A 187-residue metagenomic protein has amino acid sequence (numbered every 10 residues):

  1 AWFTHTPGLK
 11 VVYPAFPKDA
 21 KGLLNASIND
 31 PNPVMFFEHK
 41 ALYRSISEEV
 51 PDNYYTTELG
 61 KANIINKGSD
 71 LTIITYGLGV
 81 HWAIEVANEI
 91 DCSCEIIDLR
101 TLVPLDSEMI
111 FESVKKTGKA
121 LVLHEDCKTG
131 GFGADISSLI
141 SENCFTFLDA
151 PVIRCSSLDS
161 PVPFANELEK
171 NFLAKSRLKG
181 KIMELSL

Functional and structural regions predicted by a protein language model:
A1-D30, V162, G180, S186: Conserved thiamine diphosphate
P7-G8, P31-N32, D91, G118: Residue-level detector of structured alpha->beta connecting loops
I28-P33, I136-I140: Glycine- and acidic-residue-enriched helix-capping/beta->alpha junction motif
K40-L187: Thiamine diphosphate
